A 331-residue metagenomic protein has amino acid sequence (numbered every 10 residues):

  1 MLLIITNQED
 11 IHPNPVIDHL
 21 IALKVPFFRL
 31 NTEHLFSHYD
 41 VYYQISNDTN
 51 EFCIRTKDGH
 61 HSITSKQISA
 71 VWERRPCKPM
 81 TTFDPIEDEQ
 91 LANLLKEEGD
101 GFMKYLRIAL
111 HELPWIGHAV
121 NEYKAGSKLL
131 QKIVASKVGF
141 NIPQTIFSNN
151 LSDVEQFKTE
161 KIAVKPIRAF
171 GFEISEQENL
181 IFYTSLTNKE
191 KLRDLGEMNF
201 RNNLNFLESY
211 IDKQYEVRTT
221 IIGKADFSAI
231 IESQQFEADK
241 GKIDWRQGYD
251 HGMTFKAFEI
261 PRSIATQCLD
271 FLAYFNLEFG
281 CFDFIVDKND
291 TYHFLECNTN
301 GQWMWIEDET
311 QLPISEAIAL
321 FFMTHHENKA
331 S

Functional and structural regions predicted by a protein language model:
M1-L3: Extreme N-terminal starter segment of soluble prokaryotic enzymes
N7-H19, L30-I142: Conserved N-proximal alpha/beta basic substrate-recognition cap immediately N-terminal to, or forming the N-lobe
L20, T159-A257: Phosphate-binding site of ATP-dependent enzymes
P26-H38, I167, F172: A short beta-strand-loop structural module common to alpha/beta enzyme folds
S46-D48, K57-D58, I221-D226, D287-D290: Short acidic-glycine loop/turn motifs at beta-strand connectors
L130-F182: Loop-centered beta-sheet repeat module
I162-K165, T219-I221, D290-W305: A short beta-strand motif that forms the metal-chelation/ATP-contact edge of phosphoryl-transfer active sites
M198-N205, S209-Y210, I221, A238-T291 (+1 more regions): A long amphipathic alpha-helix within ATP-dependent nucleotide-binding catalytic cores
